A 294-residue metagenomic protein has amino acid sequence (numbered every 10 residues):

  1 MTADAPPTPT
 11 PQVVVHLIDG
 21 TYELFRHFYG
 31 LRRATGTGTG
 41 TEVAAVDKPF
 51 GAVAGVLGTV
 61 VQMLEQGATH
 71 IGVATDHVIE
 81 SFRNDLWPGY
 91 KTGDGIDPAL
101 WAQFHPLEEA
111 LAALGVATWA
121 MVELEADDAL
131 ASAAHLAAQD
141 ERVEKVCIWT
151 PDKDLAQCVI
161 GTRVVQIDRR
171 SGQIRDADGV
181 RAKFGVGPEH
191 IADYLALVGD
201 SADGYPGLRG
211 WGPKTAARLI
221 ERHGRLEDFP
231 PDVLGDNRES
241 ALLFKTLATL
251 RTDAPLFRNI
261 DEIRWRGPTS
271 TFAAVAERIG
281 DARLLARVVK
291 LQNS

Functional and structural regions predicted by a protein language model:
M1-G72, S81-R83: Non-catalytic, usually N-terminal nucleic-acid engagement modules in DNA/RNA processing proteins
T2-D4, A273-S294: Long, highly charged low-complexity segments
T2-T8, V43, G93-R258, A282: Extended two-metal-dependent nuclease catalytic cores across DNA- and RNA-processing enzymes
I18, T75, P151: Active-site flanking residues adjacent to catalytic metal/cofactor-binding acidic residues
H27-G30, R83-P88, C158-R163: Short acidic, glycine/serine/threonine-rich loops at helix termini
I71-G95: Short beta-strand-loop/turn "lid" adjacent to the catalytic site in phosphate-handling enzymes
A192-L195, R258-R264, R287-L291: Short coil/turn segments at secondary-structure boundaries
I263-A273: Multi-pass alpha-helical transmembrane bundle typical of ion/small-solute transporters and intramembrane aspartyl
